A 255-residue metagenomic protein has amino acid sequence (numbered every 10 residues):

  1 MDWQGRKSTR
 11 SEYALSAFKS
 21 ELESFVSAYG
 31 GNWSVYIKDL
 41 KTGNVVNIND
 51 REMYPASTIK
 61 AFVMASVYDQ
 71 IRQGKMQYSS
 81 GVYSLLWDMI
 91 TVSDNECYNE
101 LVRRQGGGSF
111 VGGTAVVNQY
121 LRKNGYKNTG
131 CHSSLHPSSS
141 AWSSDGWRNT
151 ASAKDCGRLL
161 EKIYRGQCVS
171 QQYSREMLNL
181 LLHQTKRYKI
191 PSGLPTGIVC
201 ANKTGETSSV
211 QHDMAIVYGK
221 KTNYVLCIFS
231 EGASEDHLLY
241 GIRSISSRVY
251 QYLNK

Functional and structural regions predicted by a protein language model:
M1-F25, Y29, V45, R158-K186 (+2 more regions): Structured C-terminal helix/loop/strand segments within mature extracytoplasmic catalytic/sensor domains
G30-E52: Short, conserved catalytic-motif segment at the N-terminal edge
K38-L40, I90-D94, L101-Q105, G125 (+4 more regions): Active-site-proximal beta-strand/loop segments in catalytic clefts of secreted hydrolases
G43, E52-M76, M89, L226: Active-site SXXK
V46-N49, G81-S84, D94-V102, L135-S144 (+1 more regions): Flexible glycine/proline-enriched surface loops and loop-helix/loop-strand junctions
D69-L86, S170-S174: Short, well-structured active-site flanking segments
Y78-V92, E96-V116: Hydrophobic/aromatic-rich structural module bridging two neighboring secondary-structure elements via a short loop
V102-R165: Mid-domain, small-residue-enriched loop/turn segments at the edges of structured enzyme/sensor domains
